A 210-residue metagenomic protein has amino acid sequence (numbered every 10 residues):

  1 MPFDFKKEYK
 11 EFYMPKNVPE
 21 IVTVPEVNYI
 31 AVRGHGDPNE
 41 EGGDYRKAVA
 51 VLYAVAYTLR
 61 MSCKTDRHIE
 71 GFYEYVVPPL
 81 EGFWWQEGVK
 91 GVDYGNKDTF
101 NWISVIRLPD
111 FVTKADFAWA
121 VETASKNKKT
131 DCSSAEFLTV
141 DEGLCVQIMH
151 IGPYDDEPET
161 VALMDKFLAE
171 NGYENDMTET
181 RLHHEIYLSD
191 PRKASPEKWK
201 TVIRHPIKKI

Functional and structural regions predicted by a protein language model:
M1-I210: A solvent-exposed interaction/effector surface
